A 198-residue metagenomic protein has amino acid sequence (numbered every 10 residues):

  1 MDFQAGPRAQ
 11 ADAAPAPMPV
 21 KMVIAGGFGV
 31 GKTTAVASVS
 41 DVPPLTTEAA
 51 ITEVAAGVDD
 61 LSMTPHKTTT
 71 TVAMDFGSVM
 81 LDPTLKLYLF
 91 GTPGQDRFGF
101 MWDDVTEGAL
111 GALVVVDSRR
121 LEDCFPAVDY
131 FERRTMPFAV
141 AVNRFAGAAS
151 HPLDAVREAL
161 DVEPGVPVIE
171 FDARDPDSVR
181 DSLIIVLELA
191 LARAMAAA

Functional and structural regions predicted by a protein language model:
D2-T64, S78-D82, K86-Y88: Conserved G1/Walker A P-loop phosphate-binding module
L89-T92, A112-D117, V140-R144, E170-D172: Conserved beta-strand segments of the P-loop GTPase G domain that flank and frequently precede/overlap
Q95-R120, D129-R134: Inter-motif core of Ras-like GTPase G domains
D123-F125: Active-site-adjacent beta->alpha loops and helix N-cap segments on the catalytic face of soluble alpha/beta enzymes
A127-Y130, A155-V156: A general structural detector for well-ordered alpha-helical segments in enzyme core domains, enriched
R134-P137, G165: A short helix->loop->beta-strand "cap" motif at the edges of active sites that frequently abuts
A146-A198: Canonical P-loop GTPase G-domain recognition
